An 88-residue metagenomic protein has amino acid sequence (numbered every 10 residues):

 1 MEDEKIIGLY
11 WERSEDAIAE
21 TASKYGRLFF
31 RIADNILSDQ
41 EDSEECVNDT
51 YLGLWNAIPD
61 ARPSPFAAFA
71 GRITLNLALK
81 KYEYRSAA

Functional and structural regions predicted by a protein language model:
M1-G8: Intrinsic, short, N-terminal disordered tails of RNA polymerase sigma-factor systems
W11-E12, N48-F66, Y84-S86: Sigma70-family region 2
W11-E20, F30-D49: Short, charged helix-capping/linker segments at alpha-helix termini
T21, Y25, F29, T50 (+1 more regions): Residue-level preference for hydrophobic side chains embedded in well-ordered alpha helices
L75-A88: Arg/Lys-rich amphipathic alpha helix in sigma70-family domain 2
